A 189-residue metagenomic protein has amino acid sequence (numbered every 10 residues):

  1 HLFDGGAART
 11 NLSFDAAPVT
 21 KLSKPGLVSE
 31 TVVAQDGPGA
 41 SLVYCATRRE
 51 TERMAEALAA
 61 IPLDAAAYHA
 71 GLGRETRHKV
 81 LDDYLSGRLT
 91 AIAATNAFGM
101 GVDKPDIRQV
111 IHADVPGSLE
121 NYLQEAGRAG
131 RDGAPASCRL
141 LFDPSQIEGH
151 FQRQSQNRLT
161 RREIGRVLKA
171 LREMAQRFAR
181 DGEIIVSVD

Functional and structural regions predicted by a protein language model:
H1-D189: Helicase motor core with emphasis on the C-terminal RecA-like subdomain
